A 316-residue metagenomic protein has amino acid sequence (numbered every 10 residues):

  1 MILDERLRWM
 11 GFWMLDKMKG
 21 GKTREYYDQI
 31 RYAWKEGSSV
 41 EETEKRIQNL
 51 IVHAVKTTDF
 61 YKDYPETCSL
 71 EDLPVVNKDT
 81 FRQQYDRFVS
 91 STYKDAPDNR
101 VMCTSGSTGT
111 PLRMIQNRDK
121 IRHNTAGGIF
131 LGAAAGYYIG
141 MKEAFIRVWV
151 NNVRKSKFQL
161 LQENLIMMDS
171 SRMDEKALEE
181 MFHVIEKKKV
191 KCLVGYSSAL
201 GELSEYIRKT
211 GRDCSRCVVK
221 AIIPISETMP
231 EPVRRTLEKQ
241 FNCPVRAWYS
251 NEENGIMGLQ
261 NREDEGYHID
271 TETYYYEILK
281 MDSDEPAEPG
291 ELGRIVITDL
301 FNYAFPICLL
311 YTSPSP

Functional and structural regions predicted by a protein language model:
M1-C103, T110-T125, I129-Y138, K187 (+4 more regions): Nucleotide 5′-phosphate-binding alpha/beta core
A54, E143, L193, S250 (+2 more regions): Residue-level signal for inorganic ion chemistry
T104, Y311-P316: Conserved small/polar residues in nucleotide/adenosyl-binding loops
T108-Q116, I166, E288: Short acidic, glycine/Ser/Thr-rich loop/turn "cap" segments at secondary-structure junctions
R122, A126, F130, K142-G201: AMP-binding/adenylate-forming
L161, V218, Q240-F241: Short, structured coil segments at secondary-structure junctions
S170-M173, V190-V233, A247-E252: Adenylate-forming
M229, V233-S313: Conserved AMP-binding/adenylate-forming
